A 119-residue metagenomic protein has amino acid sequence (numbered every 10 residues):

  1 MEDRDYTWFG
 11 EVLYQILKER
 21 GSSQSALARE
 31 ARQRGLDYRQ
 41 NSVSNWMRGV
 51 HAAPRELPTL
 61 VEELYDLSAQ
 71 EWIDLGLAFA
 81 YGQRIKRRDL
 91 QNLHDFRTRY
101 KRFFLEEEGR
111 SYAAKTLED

Functional and structural regions predicted by a protein language model:
M1-E30, A113-L117: A short, Lys/Arg-rich alpha-helix, primarily the initiator
D5, F9, R39, E56-L57: N-terminal positioning helix adjacent to the helix-turn-helix/winged-helix DNA-binding module
S25, N41, Q70: Key DNA-contact positions within bacterial/archaeal DNA-binding proteins
R32-A53, V61, L77-A78: Recognition helix of helix-turn-helix/homeodomain-like DNA-binding domains that insert into the DNA major groove
G35, H51, Y65-A69, Q83-R84: Short alpha-helix boundary/capping elements
P54-I73: DNA major-groove recognition helix of helix-turn-helix/homeodomain DNA-binding modules
I73-E118: Short, charged recognition helix plus adjacent turn of helix-turn-helix-like nucleic-acid-binding domains
